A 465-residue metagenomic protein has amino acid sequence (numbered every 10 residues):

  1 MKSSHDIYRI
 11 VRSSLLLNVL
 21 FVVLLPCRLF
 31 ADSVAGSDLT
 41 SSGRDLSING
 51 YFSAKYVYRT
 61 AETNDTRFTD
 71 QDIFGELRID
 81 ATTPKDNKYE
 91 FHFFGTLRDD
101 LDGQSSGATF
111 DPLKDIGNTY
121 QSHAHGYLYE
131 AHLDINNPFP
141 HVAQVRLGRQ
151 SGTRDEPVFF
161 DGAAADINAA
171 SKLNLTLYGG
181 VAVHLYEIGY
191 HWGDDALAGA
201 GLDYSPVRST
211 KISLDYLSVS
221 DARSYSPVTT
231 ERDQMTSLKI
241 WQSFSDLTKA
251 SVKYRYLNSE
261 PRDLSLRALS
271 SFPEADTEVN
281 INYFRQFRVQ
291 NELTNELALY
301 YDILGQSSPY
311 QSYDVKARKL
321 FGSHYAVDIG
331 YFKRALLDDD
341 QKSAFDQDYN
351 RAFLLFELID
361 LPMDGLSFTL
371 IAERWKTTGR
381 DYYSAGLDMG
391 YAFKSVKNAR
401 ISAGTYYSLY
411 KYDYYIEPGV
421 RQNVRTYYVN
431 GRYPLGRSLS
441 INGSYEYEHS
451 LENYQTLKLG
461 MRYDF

Functional and structural regions predicted by a protein language model:
M1, V19, D32-V34: Short coil-to-helix leader/linker segments, especially the first N-terminal amphipathic alpha-helix with its helix
S3-V19: Bacterial N-terminal signal peptides that target proteins for export
F21-F30: C-terminal segment of classical bacterial N-terminal signal peptides
A31-F465: Gram-negative and organellar
